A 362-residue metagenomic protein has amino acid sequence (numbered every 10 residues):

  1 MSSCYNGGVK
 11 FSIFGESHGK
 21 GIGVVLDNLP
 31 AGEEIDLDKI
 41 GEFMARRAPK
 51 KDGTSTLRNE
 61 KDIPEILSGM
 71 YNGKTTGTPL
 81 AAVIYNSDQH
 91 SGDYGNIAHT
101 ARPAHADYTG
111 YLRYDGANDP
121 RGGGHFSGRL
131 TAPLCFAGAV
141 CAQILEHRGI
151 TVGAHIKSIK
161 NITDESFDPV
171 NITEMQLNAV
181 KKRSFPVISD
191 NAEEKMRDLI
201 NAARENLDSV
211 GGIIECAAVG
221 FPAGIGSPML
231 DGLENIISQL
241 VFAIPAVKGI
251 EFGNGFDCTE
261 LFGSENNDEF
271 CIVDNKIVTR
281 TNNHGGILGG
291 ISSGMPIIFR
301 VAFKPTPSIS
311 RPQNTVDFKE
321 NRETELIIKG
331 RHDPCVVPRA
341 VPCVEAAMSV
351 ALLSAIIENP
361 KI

Functional and structural regions predicted by a protein language model:
M1-I362: Generic N-terminal targeting/processing segments that precede catalytic cores or assembly contacts
